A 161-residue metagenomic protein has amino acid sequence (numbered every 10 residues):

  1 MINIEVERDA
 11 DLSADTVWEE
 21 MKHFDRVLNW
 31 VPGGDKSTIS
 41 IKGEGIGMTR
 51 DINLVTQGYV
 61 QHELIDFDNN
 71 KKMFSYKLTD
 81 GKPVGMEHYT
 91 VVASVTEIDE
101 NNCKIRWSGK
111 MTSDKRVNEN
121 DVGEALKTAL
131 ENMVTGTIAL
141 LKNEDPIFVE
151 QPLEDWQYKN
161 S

Functional and structural regions predicted by a protein language model:
M1-K42, N160-S161: Hydrophobic ligand-binding cavity/cleft-lining segments
N29, I41, L54-N102, K110-T112 (+1 more regions): Hydrophobic-ligand binding "helix-grip"
I41, R50-I52, M86, V117-N118 (+1 more regions): Amphipathic alpha-helical hairpins
I46-G47: Short, charge-patterned binding micro-sites
K104, K110-S161: A conserved amphipathic terminal alpha-helix motif
